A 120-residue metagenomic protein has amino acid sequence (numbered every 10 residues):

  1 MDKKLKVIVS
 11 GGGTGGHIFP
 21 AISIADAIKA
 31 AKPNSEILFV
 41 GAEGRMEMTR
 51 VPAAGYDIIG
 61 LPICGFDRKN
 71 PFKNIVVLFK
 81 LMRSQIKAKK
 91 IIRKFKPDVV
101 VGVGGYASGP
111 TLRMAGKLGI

Functional and structural regions predicted by a protein language model:
K4-T14, A31-K80, Q85, K89: Conserved nucleotide-sugar phosphate-binding/catalytic loop shared by glycosyltransferases and other
V9, V101-G102: Redox-cofactor binding/interface segments in oxidoreductases and associated redox assembly factors
G13-G15, G105-A107: Residue-level detector of alpha-helix initiation sites
H17-I28: Short amphipathic alpha-helix
K29-N34, K117-G119: Short helix-capping segments at alpha-helix termini
R45-M46, Y106-G109: Short alpha-helical
K89-V100, G109-I120: Glycosyltransferases and closely related glycan-assembly transferases that use nucleotide-activated donors
